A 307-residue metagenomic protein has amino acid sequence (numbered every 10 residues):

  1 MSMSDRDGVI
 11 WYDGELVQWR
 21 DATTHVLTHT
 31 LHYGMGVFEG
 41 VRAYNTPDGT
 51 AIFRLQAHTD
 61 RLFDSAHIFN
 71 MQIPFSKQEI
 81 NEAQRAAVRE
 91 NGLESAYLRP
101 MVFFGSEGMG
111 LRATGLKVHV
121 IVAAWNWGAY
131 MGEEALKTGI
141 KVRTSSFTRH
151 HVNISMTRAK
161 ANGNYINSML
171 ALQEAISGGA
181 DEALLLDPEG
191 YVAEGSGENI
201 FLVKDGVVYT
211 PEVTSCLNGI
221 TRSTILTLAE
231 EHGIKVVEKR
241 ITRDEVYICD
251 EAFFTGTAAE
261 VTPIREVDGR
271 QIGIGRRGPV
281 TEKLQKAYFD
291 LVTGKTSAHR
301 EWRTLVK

Functional and structural regions predicted by a protein language model:
M1-F75, E82-A86, M109-K307: Helix-start/capping segments and mature chain N-termini
I80-G108, W125: Short, acidic/charged, Gly/Pro-enriched secondary-structure junctions
